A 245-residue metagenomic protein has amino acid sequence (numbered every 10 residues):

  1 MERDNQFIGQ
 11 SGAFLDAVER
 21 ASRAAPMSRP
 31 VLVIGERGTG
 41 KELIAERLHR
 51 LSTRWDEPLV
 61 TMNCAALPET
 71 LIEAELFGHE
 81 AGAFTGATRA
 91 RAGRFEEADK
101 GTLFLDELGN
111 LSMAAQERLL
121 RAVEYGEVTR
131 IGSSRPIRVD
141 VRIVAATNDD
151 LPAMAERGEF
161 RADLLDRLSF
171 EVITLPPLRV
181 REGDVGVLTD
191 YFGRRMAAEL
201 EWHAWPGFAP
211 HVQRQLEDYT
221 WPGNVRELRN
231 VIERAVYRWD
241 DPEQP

Functional and structural regions predicted by a protein language model:
E2-Q6, Q10-L15, S52-E57, I131-R142 (+1 more regions): Nucleotide-binding/hydrolysis machinery
Q6, E19-T85, E96-S112, D140 (+2 more regions): Conserved post-Walker A coupling segment in P-loop NTPases
A25-P26, V123, E127: Conserved ATPase "switch" residues in P-loop NTPase domains
V60, A90-K100, F104, S112-R118 (+2 more regions): AAA+/SF3 P-loop NTPase mechanochemical coupling elements
A66-L71, A90, G109-L111, R135 (+2 more regions): Conserved phosphotransfer active-site motifs of two-component signaling proteins, especially the receiver
G82-R89, Y125-R130, A153: Short gly/ser/thr-rich secondary-structure transition/capping motifs
G109, E124, S169: Short acidic-aromatic loop segments in the C-terminal HATPase_c
